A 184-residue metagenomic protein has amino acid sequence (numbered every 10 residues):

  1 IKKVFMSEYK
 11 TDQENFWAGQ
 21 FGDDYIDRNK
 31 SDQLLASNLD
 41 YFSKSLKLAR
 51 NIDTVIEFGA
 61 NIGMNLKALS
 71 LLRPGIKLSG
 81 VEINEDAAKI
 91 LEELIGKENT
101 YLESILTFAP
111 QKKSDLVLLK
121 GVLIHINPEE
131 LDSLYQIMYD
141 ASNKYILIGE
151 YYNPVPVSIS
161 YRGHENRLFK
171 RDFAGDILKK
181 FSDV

Functional and structural regions predicted by a protein language model:
F5-K112, I126-S133, I137-V184: Class I (Rossmann-like) S-adenosyl-L-methionine-dependent methyltransferase catalytic domain, capturing the SAM-binding
D115: Conserved active-site beta-strand-loop modules that form the wall/rim of enzyme catalytic pockets and either contain
L118: A conserved beta-strand element that flanks and buttresses the S-adenosyl-L-methionine
V122: Hydrophobic adenine-recognition pocket in adenosine-nucleotide-binding enzymes
